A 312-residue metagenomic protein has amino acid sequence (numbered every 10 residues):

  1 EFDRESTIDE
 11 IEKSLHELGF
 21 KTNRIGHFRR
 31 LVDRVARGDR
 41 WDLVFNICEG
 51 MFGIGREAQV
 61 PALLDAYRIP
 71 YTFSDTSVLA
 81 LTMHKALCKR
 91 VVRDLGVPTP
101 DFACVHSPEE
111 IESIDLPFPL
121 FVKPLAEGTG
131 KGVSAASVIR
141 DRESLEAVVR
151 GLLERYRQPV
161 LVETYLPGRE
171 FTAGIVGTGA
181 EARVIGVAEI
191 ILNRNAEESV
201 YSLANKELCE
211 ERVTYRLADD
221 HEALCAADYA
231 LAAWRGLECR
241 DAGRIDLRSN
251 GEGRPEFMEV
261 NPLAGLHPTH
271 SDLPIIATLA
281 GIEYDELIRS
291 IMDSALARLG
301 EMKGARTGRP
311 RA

Functional and structural regions predicted by a protein language model:
E1, S134-V138, P274-I276: Short glycine-enriched, charge-decorated loop/helix-capping segments at active-site entrances that position
E1-T72, S77, L81-M83, L87 (+4 more regions): ATP-binding N-terminal substructure of ATP-dependent carboxylate-amine bond-forming enzymes
T22, P70-Y71, T99, L120 (+1 more regions): Hydrophobic beta-strand scaffold residues
V32, A36-G38, A80-L161, P167-R169 (+2 more regions): Active-site nucleotide/adenylate-binding loops and adjacent lid/helix of ATP-dependent enzymes
V44, Y71, F102, V122 (+3 more regions): Generic preference for hydrophobic
V91-G96, D220-A312: ATP-dependent carboxylate activation and anion-phosphoryl transfer catalytic cores that bind Mg-ATP to form
D141-D228, S249-E256: Phosphate-binding site of ATP-dependent enzymes
